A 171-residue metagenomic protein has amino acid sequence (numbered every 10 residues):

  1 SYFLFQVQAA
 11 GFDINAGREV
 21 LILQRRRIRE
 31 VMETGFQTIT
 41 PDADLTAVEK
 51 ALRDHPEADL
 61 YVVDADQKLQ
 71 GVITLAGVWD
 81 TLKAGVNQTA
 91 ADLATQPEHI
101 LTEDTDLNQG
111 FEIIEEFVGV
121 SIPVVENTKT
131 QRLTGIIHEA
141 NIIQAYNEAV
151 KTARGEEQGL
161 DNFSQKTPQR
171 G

Functional and structural regions predicted by a protein language model:
S1-T38, D66, E148-G171: Membrane-interfacial segments at transmembrane helix termini in multi-pass membrane proteins
V7-R29, P41-E49, P56-A58, Q70 (+2 more regions): C-terminal transmembrane module of polytopic alpha-helical membrane proteins
R25, E33, L75, N87 (+2 more regions): ATP/adenylate-binding site constellation spanning eukaryotic-like Ser/Thr protein kinases, ABC-transporter
G35-I39, D92, P97-I100: Structural signal for short hydrophobic segments within the conserved structured cores of catalytic domains across
I39-P56, V63-D64, L82, I100-N127 (+2 more regions): The conserved cystathionine-beta-synthase
R53-E57, L69-A84, L133-V150: Short beta->alpha transition motifs characteristic of CBS
A65-K68, T128-R132: Flexible loop/coil segments at beta-strand boundaries within sensory signal-transduction domains
K83, N87-A91: Cytosolic, membrane-proximal regulatory domains of ion/volume homeostasis and mechanosensation machinery
